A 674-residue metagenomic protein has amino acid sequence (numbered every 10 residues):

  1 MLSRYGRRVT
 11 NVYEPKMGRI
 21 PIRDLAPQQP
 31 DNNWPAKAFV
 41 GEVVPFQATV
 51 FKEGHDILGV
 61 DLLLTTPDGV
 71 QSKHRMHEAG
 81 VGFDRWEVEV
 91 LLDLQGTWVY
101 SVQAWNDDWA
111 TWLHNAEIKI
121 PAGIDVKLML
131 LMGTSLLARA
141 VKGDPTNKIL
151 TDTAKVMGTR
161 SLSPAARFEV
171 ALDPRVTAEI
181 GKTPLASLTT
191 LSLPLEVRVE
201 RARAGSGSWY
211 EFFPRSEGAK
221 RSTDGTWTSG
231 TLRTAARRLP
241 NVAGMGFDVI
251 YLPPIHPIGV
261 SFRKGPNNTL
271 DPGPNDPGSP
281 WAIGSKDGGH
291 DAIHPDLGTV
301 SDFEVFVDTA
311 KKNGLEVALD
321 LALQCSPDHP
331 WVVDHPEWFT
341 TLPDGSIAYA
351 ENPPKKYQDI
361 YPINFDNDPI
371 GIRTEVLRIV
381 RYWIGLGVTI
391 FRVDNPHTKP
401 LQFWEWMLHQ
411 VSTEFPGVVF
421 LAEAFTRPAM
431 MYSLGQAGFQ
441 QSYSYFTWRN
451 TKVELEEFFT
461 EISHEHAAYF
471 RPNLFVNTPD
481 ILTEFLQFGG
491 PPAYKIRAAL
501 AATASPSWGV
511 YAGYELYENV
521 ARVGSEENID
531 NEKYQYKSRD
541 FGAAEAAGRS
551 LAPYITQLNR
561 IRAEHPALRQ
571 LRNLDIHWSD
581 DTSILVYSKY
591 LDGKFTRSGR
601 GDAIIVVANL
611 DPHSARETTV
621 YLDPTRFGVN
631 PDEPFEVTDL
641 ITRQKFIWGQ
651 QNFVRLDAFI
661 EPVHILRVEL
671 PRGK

Functional and structural regions predicted by a protein language model:
M1-P214, A219, T223-D248, A310 (+5 more regions): Carbohydrate-interacting/catalytic domains
R203-G230, I258-V305, V333-I370, I529-S538: Aromatic- and acidic-residue-enriched carbohydrate-binding clefts of CAZyme catalytic domains
S208-Y210, I250-L252, V317-L319, F391 (+4 more regions): Hydrophobic faces of well-ordered beta-strands that scaffold small-molecule active sites in alpha/beta enzyme cores
G230-N241, D368-W383, A493-A498: Short, acidic/polar
Y251-V260, L321-P330, D394-P400, E423-P428 (+2 more regions): Short, solvent-exposed turn/loop segments enriched in Gly/Ser/Thr/Pro and often Arg
S326-E337, W404, T413, F425-V453 (+1 more regions): Substrate-binding cleft/loops of secretory-pathway carbohydrate-active enzymes
T341, N364-M431: Active-site neighborhood of glycoside hydrolase catalytic domains
Q410-E423, P428, N450-G524, T596: Catalytic-core region of carbohydrate-active enzymes that cleave or remodel glycosidic bonds
